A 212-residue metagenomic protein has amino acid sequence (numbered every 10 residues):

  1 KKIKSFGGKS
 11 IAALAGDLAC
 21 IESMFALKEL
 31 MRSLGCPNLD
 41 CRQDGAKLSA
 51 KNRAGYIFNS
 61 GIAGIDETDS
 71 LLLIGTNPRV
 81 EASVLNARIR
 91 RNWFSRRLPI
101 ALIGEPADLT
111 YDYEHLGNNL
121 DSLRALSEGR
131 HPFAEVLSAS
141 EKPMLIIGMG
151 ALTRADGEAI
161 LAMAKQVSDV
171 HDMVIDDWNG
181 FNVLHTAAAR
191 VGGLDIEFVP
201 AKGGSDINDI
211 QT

Functional and structural regions predicted by a protein language model:
K1-T212: Catalytic alpha/large subunits of respiratory electron-transfer oxidoreductases, centered on bis-MGD molybdoenzymes
